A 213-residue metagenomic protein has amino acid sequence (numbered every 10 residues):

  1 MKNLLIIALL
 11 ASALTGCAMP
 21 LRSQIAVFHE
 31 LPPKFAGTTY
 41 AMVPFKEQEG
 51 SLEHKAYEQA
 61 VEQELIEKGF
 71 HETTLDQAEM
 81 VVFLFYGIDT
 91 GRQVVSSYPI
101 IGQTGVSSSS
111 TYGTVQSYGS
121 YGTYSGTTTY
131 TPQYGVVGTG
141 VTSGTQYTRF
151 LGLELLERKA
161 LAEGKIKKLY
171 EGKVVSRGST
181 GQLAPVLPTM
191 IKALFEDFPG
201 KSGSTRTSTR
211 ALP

Functional and structural regions predicted by a protein language model:
M1-C17: Sec-dependent bacterial lipoprotein signal peptides
I7, A13, E30-P32, E72 (+1 more regions): Generic marker of residues within folded, mature protein domains
C17-K68, T73, Q77-M80, G87-V95 (+1 more regions): A structural "domain/chain start" motif
A18-P32, G138-P213: C-terminal/domain-edge helix-coil "capping" segments
M42-K46, Y134, V175: Short amphipathic alpha-helical segments at helix-loop
K68-E72, G102, S108-G113, T180-A184 (+1 more regions): Short, surface-exposed, polar/charged, turn-prone segments marking secondary-structure boundaries
L84-L161: Surface-exposed short loop/turn segments
